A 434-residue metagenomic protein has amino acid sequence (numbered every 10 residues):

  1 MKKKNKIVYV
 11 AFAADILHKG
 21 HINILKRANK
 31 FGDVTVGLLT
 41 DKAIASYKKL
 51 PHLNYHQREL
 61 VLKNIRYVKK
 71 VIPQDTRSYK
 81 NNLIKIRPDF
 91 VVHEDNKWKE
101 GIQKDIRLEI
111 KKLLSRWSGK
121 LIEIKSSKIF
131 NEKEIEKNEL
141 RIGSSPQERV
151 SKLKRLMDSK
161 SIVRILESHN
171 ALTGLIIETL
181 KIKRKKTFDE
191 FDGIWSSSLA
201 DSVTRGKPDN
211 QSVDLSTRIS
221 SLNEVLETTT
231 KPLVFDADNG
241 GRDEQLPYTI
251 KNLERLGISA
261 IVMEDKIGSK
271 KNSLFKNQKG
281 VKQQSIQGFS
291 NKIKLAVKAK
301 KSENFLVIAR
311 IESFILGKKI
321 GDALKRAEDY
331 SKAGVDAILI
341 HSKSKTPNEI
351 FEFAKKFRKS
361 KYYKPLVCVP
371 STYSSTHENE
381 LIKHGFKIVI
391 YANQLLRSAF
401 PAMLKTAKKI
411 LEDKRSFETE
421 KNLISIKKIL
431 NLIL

Functional and structural regions predicted by a protein language model:
M1-S144: Nucleotidyltransferase catalytic core that binds NTPs
L38, D75, E94-N96, K125-S126 (+5 more regions): Short secondary-structure boundary segments
K48, S159-K160, D413-K414: Short loop/turn hinge sites at secondary-structure boundaries
K49, K318-K319, S425, L434: Glycine-centered helix-coil hinge/cap
N54, D75, L83, I102-I106 (+4 more regions): Short amphipathic alpha-helical interaction segments
K99-K125, S273, Q278-I286, K355-L366 (+1 more regions): Short acidic, glycine/proline-enriched helix-loop-strand junctions
L140-L153, L172, Q394-L434: Extended, intrinsically disordered, low-complexity segments
S144-C368, S375-I390, S398, K405-K408: Alpha/beta enzyme core
